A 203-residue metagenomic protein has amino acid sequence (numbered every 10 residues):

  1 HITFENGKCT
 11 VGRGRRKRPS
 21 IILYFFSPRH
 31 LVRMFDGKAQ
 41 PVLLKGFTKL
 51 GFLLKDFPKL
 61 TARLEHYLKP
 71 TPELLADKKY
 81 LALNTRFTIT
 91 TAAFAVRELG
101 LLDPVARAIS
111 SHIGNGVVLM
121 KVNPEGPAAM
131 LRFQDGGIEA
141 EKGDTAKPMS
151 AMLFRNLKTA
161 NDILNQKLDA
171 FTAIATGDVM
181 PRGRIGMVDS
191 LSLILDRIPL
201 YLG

Functional and structural regions predicted by a protein language model:
H1-G203: Feature captures hydrophobic
